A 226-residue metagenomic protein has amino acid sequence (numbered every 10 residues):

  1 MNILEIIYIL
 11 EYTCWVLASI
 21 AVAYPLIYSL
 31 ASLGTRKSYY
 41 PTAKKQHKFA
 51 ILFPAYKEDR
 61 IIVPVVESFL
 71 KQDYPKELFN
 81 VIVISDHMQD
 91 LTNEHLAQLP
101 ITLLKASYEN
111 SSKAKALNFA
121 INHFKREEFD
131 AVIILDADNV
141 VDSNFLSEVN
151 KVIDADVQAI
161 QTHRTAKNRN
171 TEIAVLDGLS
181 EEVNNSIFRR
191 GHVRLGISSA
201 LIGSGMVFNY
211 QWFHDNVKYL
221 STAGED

Functional and structural regions predicted by a protein language model:
M1-K45: N-terminal membrane-anchoring/stem segments of glycan-assembly enzymes
H47-A50, N80: Cell-envelope/extracellular polymer assembly enzymes that use nucleotide-activated donors
A55-V63, S85, Q89: A structural helix-start
V63, D90-A97, N144: Acidic helix N-cap motif at the loop->helix transition within catalytic regions of sugar-transfer enzymes
E67-L78: Short, acidic, metal-binding catalytic loop of nucleotide-sugar glycosyltransferases
I82-N93, Y108-N110, V140: A conserved acidic beta->alpha catalytic loop
K105-A120, F124-R126, S143, E148-T222: Long helical/loop segments within the catalytic core of UDP-sugar-dependent glycosyltransferases, especially the large
E128-V140: Short beta-strand-to-loop acidic/aromatic patch adjacent to the donor-nucleotide binding site
